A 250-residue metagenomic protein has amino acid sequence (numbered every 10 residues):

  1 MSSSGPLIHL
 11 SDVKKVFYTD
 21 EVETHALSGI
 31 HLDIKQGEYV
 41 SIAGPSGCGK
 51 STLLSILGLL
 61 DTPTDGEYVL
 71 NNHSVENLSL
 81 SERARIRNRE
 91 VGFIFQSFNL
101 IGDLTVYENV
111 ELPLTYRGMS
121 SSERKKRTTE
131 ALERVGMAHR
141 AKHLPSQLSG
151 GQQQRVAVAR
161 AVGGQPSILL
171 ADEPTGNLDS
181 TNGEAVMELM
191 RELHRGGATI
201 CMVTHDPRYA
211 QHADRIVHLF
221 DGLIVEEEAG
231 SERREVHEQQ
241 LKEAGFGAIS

Functional and structural regions predicted by a protein language model:
P6-A213, L219: ABC family nucleotide-binding domain
L223-G247: Conserved beta-strand-loop-alpha-helix hinge in the C-terminal portion of ABC ATPase nucleotide-binding domains
